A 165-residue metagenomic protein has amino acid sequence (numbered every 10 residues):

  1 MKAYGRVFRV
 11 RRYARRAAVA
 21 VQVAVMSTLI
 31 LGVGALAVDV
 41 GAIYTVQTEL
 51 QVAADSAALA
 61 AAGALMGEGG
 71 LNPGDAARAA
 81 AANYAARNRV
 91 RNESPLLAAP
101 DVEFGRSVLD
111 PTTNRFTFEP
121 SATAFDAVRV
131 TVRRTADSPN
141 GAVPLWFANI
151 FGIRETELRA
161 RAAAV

Functional and structural regions predicted by a protein language model:
M1-R16, V21: N-terminal leader/signal peptides at the extreme start of proteins
K2-Y4, Y44-T48, A58-P139: Short amphipathic secondary-structure patches
R12, R115-E119, F147-G152: Short, P/G- and charge-enriched loop/turn segments at secondary-structure junctions
A24, A53-A61, A81, A162: Small-residue (primarily alanine) positions within well-ordered alpha-helices, especially packing/interaction faces
A24-V38, V52: Alpha-helical hydrophobic helix detector
V128, R134-V165: Short, ordered "entry" segments at domain starts
